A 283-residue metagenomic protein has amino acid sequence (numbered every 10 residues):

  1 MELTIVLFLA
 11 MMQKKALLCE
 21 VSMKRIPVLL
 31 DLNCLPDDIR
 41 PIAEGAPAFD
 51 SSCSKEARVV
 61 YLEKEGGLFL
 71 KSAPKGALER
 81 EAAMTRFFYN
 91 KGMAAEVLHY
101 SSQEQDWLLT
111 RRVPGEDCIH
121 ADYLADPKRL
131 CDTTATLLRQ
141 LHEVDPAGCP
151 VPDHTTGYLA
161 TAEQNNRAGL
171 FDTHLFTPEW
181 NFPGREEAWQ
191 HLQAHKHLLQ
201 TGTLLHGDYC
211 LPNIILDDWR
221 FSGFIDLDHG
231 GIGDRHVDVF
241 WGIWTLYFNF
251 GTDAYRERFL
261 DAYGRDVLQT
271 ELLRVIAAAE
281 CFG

Functional and structural regions predicted by a protein language model:
K14-K15: Polybasic, lysine-rich low-complexity intrinsically disordered segments
V28-I39, E143-G207: An alpha-helical support segment within catalytic cores of ATP-dependent transferases
P41-F49: Conserved N-terminal boundary motif of the eukaryotic protein kinase catalytic domain
D50-V151: ATP-binding pocket architecture of kinase catalytic cores
E56-K64, V97, E187-V237: Active-site acidic catalytic loop and adjacent metal/ATP-binding pocket of ATP-dependent phosphoryl transfer enzymes
V237-L268, A278-G283: Active-site activation/catalytic loop segments of kinase-like enzymes and analogous catalytic loops in related
